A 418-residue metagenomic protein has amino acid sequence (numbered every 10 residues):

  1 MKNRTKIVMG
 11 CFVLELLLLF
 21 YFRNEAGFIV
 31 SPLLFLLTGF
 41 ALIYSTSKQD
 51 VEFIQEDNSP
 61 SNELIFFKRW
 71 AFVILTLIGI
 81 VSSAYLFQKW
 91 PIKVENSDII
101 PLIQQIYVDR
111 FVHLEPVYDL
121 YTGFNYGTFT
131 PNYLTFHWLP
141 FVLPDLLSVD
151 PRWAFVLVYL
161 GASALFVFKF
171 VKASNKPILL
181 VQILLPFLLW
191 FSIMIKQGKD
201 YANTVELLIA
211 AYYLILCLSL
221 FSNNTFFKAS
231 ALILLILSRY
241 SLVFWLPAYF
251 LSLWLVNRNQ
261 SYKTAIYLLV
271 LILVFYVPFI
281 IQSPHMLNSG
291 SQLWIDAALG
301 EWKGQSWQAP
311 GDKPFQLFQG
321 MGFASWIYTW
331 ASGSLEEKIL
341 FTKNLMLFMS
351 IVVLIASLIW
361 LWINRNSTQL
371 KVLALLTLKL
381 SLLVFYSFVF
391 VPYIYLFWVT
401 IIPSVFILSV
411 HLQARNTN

Functional and structural regions predicted by a protein language model:
M1-Y85, W362-K379, I407-N418: Start-transfer (signal-anchor) and selected internal transmembrane alpha helices of multi-pass inner/ER membrane
L16-L17, C217, F226-L251, L382-L383: Membrane-interface alpha helices of multi-pass inner-membrane proteins
W70-F155: Intramembrane catalytic core of multi-pass membrane enzymes that act on lipidic substrates
W138-L139, Q182-L207, L383-V389: Aromatic- and kink-enriched transmembrane "portal" helix at the membrane-lumen/periplasm boundary that abuts
L157-K172, N344-L370, L378-S381, I401-N416: Hydrophobic, aromatic-rich transmembrane alpha-helices and their immediate juxtamembrane boundary segments
E206-T225: Specific aromatic-rich, kink-prone transmembrane helix
W245-V270: Perimembrane helix-loop-helix junctions
S261-W360, T368-L383: Membrane-lumen/periplasm interface segments of specific transmembrane helices in polyprenyl phosphate-linked
